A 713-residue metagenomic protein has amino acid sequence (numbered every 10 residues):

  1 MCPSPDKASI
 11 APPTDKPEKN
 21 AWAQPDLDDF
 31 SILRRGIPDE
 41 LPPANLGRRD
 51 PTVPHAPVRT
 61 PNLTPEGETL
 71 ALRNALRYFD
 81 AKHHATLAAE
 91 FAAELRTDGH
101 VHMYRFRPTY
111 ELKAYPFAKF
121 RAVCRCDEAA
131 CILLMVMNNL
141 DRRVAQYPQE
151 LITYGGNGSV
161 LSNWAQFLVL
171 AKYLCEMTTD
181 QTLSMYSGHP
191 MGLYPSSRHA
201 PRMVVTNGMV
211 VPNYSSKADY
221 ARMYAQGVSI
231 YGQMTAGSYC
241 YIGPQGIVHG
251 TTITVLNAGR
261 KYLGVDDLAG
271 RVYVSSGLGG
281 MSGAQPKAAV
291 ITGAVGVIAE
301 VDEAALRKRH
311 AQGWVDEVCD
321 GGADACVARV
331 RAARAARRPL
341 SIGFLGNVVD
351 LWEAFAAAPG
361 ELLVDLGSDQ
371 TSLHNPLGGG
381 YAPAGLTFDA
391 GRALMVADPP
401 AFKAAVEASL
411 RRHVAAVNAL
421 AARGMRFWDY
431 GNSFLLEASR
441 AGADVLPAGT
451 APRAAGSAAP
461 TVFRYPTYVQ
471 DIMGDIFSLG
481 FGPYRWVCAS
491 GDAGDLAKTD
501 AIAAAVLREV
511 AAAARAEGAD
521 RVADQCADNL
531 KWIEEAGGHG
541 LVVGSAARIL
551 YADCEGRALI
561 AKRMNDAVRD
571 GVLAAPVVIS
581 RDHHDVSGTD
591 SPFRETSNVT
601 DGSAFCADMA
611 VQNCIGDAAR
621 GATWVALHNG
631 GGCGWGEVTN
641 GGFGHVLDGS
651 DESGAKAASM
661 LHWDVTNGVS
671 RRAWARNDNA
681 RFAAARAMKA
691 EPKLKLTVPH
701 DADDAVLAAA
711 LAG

Functional and structural regions predicted by a protein language model:
C2-G250, L256, R260, G264-D266 (+4 more regions): N-terminal ligand-binding/catalytic initiation module
A130-C131, M137-Q149, M191, A221-M234 (+10 more regions): Catalytic cofactor-binding cores of redox enzymes
T182-S187, V205, S275, I298-A299 (+5 more regions): General beta-strand structural signal in soluble alpha/beta enzymes
Q233-Y239, G243-I253, R260, D267-V272 (+8 more regions): Catalytic or ion-translocation cores adjacent to nucleophile or general acid/base/metal-coordination motifs in diverse
V290-T292, A357-L362, A443-P447, V568-R569 (+2 more regions): Short, solvent-exposed amphipathic alpha-helical segments in soluble enzyme and RNA/protein-processing domains
A305-K308, E437, S587: Short, charged/polar "capping" segments at the starts of alpha-helices and the immediately preceding loops
D324-I560: Core active-site phosphate/anionic-ligand binding loop and the adjoining beta-turn-alpha structural block in enzyme
A332-R338, F344-A357, A680-A712: C-terminal domain-closing interface element
